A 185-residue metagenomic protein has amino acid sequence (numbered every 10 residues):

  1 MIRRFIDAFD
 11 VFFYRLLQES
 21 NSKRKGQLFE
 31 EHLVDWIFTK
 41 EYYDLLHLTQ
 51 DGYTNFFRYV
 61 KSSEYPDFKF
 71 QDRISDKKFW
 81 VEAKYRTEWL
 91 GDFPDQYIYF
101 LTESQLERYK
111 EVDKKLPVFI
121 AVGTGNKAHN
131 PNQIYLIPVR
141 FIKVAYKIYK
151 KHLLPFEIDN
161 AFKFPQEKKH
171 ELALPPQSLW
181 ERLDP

Functional and structural regions predicted by a protein language model:
M1-F9, L17, N21, L28 (+3 more regions): Non-catalytic C-terminal interaction segments of nucleic acid-processing enzymes
K25-L33, Q105: Conserved alpha-helical elements of sugar-nucleotide-dependent glycosyltransferases
D35-Q71: A short acidic/basic microdomain associated with nuclease active sites
I37, P66-G91: Conserved catalytic cores of phosphodiester-cleaving nucleases, focusing on short active-site segments
L46-Q50, Y85, F93: N-terminal targeting/trafficking signals and adjacent low-complexity tails
T49-G52, I120-A128: Acidic carboxylate-rich catalytic motifs and surrounding loops in phosphoryl-/glycosyl-chemistry enzymes
R86-V112: Mg2+/Mn2+-dependent nuclease catalytic core
K114-V118: Short glycine-/polar-rich loops that comprise or flank the Walker A/P-loop and associated switch/sensor motifs
